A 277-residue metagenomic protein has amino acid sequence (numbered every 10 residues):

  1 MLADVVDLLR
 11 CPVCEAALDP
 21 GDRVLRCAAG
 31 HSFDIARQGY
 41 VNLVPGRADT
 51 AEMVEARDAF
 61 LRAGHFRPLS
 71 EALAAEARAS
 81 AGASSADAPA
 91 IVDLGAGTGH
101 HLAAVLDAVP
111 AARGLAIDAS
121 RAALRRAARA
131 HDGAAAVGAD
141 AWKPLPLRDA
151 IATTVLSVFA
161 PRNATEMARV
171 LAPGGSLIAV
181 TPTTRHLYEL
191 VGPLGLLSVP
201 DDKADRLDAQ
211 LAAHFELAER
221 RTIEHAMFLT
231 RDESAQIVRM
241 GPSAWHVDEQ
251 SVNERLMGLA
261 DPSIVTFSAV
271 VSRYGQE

Functional and structural regions predicted by a protein language model:
M1-A48: N-terminal auxiliary segments of SAM/dcSAM-dependent transferases
V6-D7, R221-E277: Conserved Class I S-adenosyl-L-methionine
A48-A72: Class I SAM-dependent methyltransferase Rossmann-like catalytic core, especially the SAM/SAH-binding loop
A63-D87: Conserved alpha-helix/loop element of class I SAM-dependent methyltransferases that forms part of the SAM/SAH-binding
A90-D93, G97-P144: Class I SAM-dependent methyltransferase SAM/SAH-binding core
K143-T154: A short acidic, Gly/Pro-enriched loop at the edge of an enzyme's catalytic core that lines a small-molecule cofactor
A164-I178: A short glycine-rich, Lys/Arg-flanked "PGG" loop and its adjoining helix->strand segment in the class I
S176-D208: Conserved class I S-adenosyl-L-methionine
